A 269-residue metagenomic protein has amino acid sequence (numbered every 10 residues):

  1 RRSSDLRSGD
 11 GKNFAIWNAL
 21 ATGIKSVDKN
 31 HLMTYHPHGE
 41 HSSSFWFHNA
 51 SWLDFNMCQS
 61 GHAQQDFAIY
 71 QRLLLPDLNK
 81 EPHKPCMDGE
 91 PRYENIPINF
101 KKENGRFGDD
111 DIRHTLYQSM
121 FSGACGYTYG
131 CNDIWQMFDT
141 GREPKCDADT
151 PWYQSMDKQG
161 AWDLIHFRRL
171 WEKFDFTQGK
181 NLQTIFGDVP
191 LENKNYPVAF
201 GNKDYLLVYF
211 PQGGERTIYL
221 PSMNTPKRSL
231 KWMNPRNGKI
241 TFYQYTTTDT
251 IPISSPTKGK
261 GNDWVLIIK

Functional and structural regions predicted by a protein language model:
R7-Q136, K145-Q154: Extracellular glycoside hydrolase catalytic/binding regions
H83-P85, E94-I96, G108-Q244, S255-K269: Aromatic- and carboxylate-lined catalytic core of secreted/periplasmic carbohydrate-active enzymes
